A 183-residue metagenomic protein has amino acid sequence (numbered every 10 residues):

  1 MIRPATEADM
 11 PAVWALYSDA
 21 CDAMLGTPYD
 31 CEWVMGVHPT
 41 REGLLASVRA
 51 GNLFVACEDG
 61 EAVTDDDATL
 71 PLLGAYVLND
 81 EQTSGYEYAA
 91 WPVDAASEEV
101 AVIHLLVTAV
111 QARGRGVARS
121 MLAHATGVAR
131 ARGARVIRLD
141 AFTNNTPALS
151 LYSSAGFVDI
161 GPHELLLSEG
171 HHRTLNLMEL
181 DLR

Functional and structural regions predicted by a protein language model:
M1-A15: A short beta-loop-alpha structural element at the N-terminal edge of CoA-dependent acyl/N-acetyltransferase catalytic
S18-G43: Conserved GNAT-fold acetyl-CoA-binding loop/helix
R41-V55, N79-G85, V102: A short helix-loop-beta-strand connector motif used in the catalytic cores of GNAT acetyltransferases and, in some
N52-V55, A75, L105, R138 (+1 more regions): Short hydrophobic/aromatic beta-strand element in the GNAT-like acyltransferase core that lines or flanks the acyl-donor
D66-P71, V77-L105, R113, L166-E169: Conserved acyl-donor/pantetheine-binding loop and adjacent beta-alpha core of acyl/acetyltransferases and related
T108, G114-G127, S150-S154: Conserved acetyl-CoA-binding loop-helix of GNAT-fold acetyltransferases
L122, A129-D140: Conserved GNAT acetyl-CoA-binding A-motif
R135, F142-L149, S153-A155, G161-R183: C-terminal "cap" of GNAT-fold acetyltransferases
